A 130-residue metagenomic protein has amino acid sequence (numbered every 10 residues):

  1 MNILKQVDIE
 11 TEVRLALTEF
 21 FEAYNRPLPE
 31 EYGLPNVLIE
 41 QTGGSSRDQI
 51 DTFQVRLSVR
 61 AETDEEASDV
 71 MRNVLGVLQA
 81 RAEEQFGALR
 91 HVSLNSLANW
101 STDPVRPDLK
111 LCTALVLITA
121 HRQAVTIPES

Functional and structural regions predicted by a protein language model:
M1-E22, E40-S130: Charged, amphipathic alpha-helical segments and their flanking helix caps
Y24-E31: Short acidic low-complexity segments
Y32-Q41: A short, hydrophobic beta-strand-centered structural micro-motif
